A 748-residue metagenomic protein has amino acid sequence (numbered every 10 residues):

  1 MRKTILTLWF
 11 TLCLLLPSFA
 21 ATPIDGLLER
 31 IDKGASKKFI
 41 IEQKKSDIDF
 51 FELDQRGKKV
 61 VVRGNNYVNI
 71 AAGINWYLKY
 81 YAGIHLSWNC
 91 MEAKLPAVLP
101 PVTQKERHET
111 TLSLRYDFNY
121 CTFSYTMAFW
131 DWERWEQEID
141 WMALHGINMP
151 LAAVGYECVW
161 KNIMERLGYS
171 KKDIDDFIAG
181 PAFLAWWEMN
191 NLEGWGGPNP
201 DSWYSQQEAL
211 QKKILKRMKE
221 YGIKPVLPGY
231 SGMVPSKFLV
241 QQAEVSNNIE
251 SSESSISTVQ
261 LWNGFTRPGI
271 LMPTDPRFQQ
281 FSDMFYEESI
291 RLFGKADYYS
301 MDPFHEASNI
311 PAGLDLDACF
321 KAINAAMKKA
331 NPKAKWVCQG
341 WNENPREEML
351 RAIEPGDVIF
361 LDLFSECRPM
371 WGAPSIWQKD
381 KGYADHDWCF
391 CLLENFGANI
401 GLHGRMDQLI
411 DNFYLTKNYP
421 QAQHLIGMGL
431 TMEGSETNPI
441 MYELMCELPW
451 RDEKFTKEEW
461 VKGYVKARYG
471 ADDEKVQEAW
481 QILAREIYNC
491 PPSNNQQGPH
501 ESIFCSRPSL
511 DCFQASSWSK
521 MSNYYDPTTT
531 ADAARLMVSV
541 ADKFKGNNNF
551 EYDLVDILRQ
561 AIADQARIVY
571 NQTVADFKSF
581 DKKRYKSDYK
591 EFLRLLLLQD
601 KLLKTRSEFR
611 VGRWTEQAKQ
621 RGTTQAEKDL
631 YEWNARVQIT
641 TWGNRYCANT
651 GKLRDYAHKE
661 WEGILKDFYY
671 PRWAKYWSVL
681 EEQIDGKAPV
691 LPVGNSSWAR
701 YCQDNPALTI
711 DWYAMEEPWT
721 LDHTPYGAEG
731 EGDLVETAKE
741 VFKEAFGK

Functional and structural regions predicted by a protein language model:
M1-T4: Positively charged n-region of N-terminal signal peptides that target proteins for export
T7-P17: Bacterial N-terminal signal peptides
F19-L112: Contiguous, structured surface segment used for ligand recognition
K59-G64, S124-A128, D201-S202, M272: Second-shell loop/turn segments in exported
H85, N89-L99, F118-T122, A143 (+12 more regions): Catalytic-core regions of glycoside hydrolase
L112-D131, M142: Active-site-adjacent substrate/metal-binding segments within catalytic domains of carbohydrate-active enzymes
K520-F544, V555-K578: C-terminal substrate/ligand-recognition segments
W661-K748: Extended, compositionally biased alpha-helical segments that mediate assembly or anchoring
